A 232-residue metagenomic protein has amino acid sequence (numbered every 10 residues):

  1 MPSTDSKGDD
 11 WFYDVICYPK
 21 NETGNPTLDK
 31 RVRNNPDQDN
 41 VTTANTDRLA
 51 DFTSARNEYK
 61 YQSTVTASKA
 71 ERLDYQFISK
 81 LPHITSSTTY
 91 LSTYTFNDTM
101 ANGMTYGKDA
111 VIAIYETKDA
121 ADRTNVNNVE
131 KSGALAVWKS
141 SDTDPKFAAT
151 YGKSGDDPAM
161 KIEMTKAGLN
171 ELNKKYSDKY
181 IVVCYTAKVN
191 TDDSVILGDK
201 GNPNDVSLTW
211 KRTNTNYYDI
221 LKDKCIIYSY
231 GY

Functional and structural regions predicted by a protein language model:
M1-P2, D51, D119-T191: Extracellular adhesion/glycan-binding regions together with long Ser/Thr- and acidic-residue-rich low-complexity tracts
M1-S6, V15-N21, M164-T165: Thioester-forming pentapeptide GCGEQ
M1-W11, F77, T89-T93, L172-D223: Serine/threonine-enriched low-complexity regions used as flexible
D9-T88, N97, P203-Y232: Serine/threonine-rich, low-complexity linker/repeat segments that form flexible spacers/stalks
C17, K30, F77, F96 (+5 more regions): Hydrophobic beta-strand residues in large extracellular and virion-surface proteins
N34, H83, N102, K166 (+1 more regions): Non-catalytic surface loops within mature trypsin-like serine protease
A70-D74, L91-T93, D109, D157-A159 (+1 more regions): Extracellular structured ligand-interaction cores
I78-A120: Low-complexity, serine/threonine/proline/glycine-rich extracellular segments that form mucin-like
